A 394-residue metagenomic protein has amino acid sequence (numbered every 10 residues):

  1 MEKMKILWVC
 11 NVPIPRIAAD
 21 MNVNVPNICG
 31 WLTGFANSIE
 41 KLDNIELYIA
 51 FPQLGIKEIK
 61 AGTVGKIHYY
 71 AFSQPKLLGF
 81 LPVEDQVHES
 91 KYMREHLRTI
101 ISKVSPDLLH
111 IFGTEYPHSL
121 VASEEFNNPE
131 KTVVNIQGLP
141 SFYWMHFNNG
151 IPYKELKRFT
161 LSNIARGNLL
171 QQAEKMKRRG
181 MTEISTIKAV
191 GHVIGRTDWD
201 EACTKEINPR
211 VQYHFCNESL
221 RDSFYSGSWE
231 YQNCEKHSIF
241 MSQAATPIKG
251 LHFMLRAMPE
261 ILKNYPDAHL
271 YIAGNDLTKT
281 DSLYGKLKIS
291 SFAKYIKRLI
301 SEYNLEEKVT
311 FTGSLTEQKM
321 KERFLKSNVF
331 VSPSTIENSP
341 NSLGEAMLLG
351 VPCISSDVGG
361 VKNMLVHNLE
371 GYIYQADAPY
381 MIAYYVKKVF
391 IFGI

Functional and structural regions predicted by a protein language model:
M1-E58: N-terminal subdomain of nucleotide-sugar transferases
L7, E230-K249, L255-E260, L270-A273: Conserved donor-binding/catalytic core segment of Leloir-type glycosyltransferases
G34-F35, L156-H192, E206: Membrane-proximal helix-turn-helix segments that form the acceptor-binding/catalytic region of lipid-linked
I101, S314, E322-S327: Short alpha-helical donor nucleotide-sugar binding micro-motif in glycosyltransferases
Y284-S314: Nucleotide-activated donor-binding/catalytic signature segment of Leloir-type glycosyltransferases, i.e., the conserved
T335: Aromatic "clamp/platform" in nucleotide-sugar-dependent glycosyltransferases that forms part of the donor/acceptor
P352-S355: Short hydrophobic beta-strand element within catalytic cores of glycosyltransferases and related nucleotide-activated
H367-N368, Y372-P379, K388-G393: Conserved acidic donor-binding segment of nucleotide-sugar-dependent glycosyltransferases
